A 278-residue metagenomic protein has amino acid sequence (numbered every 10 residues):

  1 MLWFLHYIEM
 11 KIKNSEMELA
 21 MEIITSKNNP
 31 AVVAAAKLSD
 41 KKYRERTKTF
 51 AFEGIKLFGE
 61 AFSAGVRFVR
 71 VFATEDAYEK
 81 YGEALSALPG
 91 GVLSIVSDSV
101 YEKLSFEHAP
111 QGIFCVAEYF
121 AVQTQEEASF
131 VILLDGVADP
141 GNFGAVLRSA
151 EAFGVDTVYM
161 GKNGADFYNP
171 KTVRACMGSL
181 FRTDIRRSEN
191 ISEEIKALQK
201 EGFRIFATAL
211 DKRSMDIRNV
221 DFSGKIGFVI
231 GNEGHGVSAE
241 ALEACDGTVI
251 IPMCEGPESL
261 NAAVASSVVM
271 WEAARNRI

Functional and structural regions predicted by a protein language model:
E18-E79: Boundary-proximal intrinsically disordered activation/regulatory segments immediately upstream of a helical core
I23-T25, S94-S97, D184-I191: Short acidic-hydrophobic, aromatic-tinged amphipathic segments that line or gate anion-handling sites
G54, A138-A145, L260-A265: Amphipathic alpha-helical repeat scaffolds
S63, A121-M215: RNA substrate-binding interface of SAM-dependent RNA methyltransferases
L93-I113: Glycine/small-residue-rich loop that forms an oxyanion/phosphate-binding "nest" at active or ligand-binding sites
C115, A152-F153, F167, T172-L180 (+1 more regions): Structured adenosyl-cofactor binding patch, chiefly the S-adenosyl-L-methionine
A207-P257: Active-site/ligand-binding-proximal alpha/beta "capping" segment
